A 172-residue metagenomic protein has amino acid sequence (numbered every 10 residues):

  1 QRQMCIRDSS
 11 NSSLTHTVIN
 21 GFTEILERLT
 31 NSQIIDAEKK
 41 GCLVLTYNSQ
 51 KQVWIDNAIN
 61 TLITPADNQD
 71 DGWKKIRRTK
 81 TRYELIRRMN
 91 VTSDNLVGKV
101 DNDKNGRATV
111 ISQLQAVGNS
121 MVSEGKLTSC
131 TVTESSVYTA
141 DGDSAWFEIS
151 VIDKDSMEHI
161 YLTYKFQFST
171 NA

Functional and structural regions predicted by a protein language model:
R2-I6: Short, small-residue-biased leader/transition segments that mark boundaries at the very start of proteins
R7-T109, E148, I152-A172: Long, contiguous, structured domain-core segments that constitute the functional module of a protein
K104-T128: Short, hydrophobic/π-rich interface segment
V117-V122, A140-I152: Short, charged low-complexity intrinsically disordered segments located at boundaries of structured domains
G125-S144: Long, charged, glycine-rich C-terminal linkers/tails
